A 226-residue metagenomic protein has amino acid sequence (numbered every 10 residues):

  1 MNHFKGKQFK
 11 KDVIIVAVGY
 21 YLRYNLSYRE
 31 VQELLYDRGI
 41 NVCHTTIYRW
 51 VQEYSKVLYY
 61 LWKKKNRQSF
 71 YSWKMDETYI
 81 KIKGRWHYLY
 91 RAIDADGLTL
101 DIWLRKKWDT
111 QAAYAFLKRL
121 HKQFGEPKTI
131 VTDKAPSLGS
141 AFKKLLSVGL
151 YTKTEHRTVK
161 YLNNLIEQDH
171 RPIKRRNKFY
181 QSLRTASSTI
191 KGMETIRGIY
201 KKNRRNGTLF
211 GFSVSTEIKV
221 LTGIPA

Functional and structural regions predicted by a protein language model:
M1-R23, G39, C43, Y48 (+2 more regions): Basic, short loop/linker segments at the boundary and entry of helix-turn-helix/winged-helix-like folds
A17, V31, I47, D76 (+10 more regions): Mobile genetic element proteins and their domesticated derivatives, centered on retroelements and DNA transposons
S27-I40: DNA-recognition alpha helix
R49-Y71, V148: Short, basic alpha-helical nucleic acid-contact segments in DNA-binding proteins and DNA transaction factors
S69-I82: Two-metal-ion RNase H-like nuclease active-site motif
I102-F124: Active-site beta-loop-alpha junctions of metal-dependent nucleic acid enzymes, especially the RNase H-like/DDE
K134-K191, T195-G198: Helix-centered, glycine/charged polyanion-binding patches within enzymatic domains that contact phosphate-containing
S188-T195, Y200-A226: C-terminal domain-tail junction helix/linker
